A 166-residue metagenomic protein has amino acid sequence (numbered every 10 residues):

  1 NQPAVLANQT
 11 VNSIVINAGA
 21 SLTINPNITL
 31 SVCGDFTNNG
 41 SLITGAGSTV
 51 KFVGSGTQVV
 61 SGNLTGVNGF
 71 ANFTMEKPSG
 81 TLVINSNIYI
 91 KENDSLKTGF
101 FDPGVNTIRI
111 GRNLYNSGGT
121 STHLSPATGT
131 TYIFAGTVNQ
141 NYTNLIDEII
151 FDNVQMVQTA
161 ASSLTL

Functional and structural regions predicted by a protein language model:
N1-L166: Extracellular beta-sheet-rich ligand-binding/adhesion modules
